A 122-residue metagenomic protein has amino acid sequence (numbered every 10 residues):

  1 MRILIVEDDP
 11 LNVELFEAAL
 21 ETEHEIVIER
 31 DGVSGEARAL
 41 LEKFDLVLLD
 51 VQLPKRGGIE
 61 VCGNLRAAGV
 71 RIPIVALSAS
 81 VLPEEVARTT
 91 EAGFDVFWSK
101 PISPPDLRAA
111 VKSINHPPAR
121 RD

Functional and structural regions predicted by a protein language model:
E14-E21: Charged docking surfaces used in two-component/phosphorelay signaling
H24-D31, R38: Short hydrophobic/Thr-rich beta-strand motif most characteristic of the beta2 strand and flanking loop of CheY-like
D31-S34, G57-E60: Acidic catalytic/metal-coordinating carboxylates
D50, S78: Active-site residues of response regulator receiver
P54, L82: The feature encodes the CheY-like receiver
I59-R71: Short amphipathic alpha-helix used as the core "switch/output" element in two-component signaling
I102-V111: C-terminal output helix
